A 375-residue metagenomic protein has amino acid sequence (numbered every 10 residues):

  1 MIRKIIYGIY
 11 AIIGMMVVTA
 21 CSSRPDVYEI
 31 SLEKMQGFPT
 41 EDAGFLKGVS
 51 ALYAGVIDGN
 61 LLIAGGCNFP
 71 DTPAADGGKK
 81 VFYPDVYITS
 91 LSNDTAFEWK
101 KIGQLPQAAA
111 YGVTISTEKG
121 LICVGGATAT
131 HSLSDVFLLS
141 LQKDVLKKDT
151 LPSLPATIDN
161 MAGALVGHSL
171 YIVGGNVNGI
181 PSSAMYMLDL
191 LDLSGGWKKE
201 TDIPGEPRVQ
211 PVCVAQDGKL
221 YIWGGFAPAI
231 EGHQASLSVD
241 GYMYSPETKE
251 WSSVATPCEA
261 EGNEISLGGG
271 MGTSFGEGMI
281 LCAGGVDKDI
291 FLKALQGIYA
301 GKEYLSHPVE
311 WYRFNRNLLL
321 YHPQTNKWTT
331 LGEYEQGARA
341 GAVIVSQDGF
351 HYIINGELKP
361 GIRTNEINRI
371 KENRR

Functional and structural regions predicted by a protein language model:
M1-I9: Bacterial N-terminal signal peptides that target proteins for export
T19-A20: C-terminal motif of bacterial Sec signal peptides marking the signal peptidase cleavage site
R24-R375: Kelch-like beta-propeller repeat domains
